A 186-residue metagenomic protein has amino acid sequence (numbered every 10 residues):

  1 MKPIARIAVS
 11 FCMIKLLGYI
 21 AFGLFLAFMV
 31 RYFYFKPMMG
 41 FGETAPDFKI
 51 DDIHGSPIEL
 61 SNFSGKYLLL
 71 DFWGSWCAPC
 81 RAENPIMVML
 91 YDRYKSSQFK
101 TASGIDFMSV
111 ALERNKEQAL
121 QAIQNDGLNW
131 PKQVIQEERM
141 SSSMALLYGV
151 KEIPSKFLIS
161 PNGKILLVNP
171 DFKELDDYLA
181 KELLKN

Functional and structural regions predicted by a protein language model:
M1-F11: N-terminal Lys/Arg-rich, disordered targeting/topogenic segments
K15-R31: Hydrophobic membrane-insertion alpha-helices, especially the h-region of bacterial N-terminal signal peptides
V30-S61, A180-K185: N-terminal "domain-start" segment that seeds a small globular fold
E59-R81, M87: Short active-site neighborhood of thiol/selenol oxidoreductases, capturing the structured segment around
Y67-L68, I105, P154: Alpha/beta-hydrolase fold active-site loops
A82-S109, K181-L183: Conserved helix-turn-beta segment immediately C-terminal to the redox Cys motif in thioredoxin-like folds
M108, L120-F157, P161: Short, internal strand/loop/helix patches that form the active-site neighborhood or redox-interaction surface
I153, L158-N186: Thiol-/selenol-based redox modules, centered on thioredoxin-like and closely related oxidoreductase domains
